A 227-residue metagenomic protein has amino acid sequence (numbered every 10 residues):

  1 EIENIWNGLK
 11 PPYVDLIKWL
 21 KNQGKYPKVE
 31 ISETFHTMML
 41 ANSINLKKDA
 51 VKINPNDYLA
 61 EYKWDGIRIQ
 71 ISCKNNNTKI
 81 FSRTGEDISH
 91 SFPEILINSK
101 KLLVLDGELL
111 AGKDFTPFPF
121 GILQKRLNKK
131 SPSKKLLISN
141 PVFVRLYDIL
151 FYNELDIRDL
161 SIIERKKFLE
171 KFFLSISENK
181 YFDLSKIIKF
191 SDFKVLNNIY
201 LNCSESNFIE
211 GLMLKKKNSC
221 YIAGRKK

Functional and structural regions predicted by a protein language model:
E1-D192: N-terminal nucleic-acid-engaging modules of covalent nucleotidyltransferase systems
E94-I95, A223-K227: Short, intrinsically disordered, charge-balanced linker/junction segments flanking boundaries in proteins
L127-S133, N198-Y200, K226-K227: Glycine-rich, charged/polar anion/phosphate-binding loops that engage phosphate groups from diverse ligands
L174-R225: Metal-assisted phosphate- and nucleotidyl-transfer catalytic regions
